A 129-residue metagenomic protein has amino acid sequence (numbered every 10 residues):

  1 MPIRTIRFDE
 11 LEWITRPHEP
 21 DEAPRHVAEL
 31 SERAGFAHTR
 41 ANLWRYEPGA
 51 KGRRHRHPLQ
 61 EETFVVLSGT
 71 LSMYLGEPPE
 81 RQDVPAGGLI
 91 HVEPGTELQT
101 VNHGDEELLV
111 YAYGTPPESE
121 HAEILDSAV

Functional and structural regions predicted by a protein language model:
M1-H38, H121-V129: A short, N-terminal "cap"/entry segment at the start of jelly-roll beta-barrel domains of the cupin/DSBH fold
V27, R40-P58: Conserved short histidine dyad/triad with adjacent acidic residue
G35, L59, P78, D105-E106: Short strand-connecting beta-turns/loops that link adjacent beta-strands
G35-A37, E47-K51, T70-S72, P116-S119: Short, charged/polar surface micro-motifs in flexible loops or helix N-caps
A41-R45, T63, R81, L89-H91 (+1 more regions): Conserved hydrophobic/aromatic beta-strand scaffold that supports enzyme active sites
R54, M73-Y74, Q82, V92 (+1 more regions): Short beta-strand His + acidic residue motifs that chelate non-heme Fe in jelly-roll/DSBH and cupin folds
H57-A86: A short beta-strand-loop-beta hairpin characteristic of the jelly-roll/cupin
A86, P94-E120: Ligand-binding loop in jelly-roll beta-barrel domains
